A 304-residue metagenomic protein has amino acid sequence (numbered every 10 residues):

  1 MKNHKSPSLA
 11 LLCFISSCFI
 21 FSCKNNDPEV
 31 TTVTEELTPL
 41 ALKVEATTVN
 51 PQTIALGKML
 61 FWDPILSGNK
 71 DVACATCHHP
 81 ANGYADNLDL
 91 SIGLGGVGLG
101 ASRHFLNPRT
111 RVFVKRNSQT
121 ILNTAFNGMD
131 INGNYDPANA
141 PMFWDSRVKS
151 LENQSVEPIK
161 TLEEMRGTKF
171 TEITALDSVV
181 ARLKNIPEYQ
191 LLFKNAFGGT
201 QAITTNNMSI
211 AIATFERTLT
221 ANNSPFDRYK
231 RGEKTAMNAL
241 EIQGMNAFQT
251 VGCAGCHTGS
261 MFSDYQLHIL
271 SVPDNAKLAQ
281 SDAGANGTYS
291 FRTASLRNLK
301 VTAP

Functional and structural regions predicted by a protein language model:
M1-T31: Bacterial Sec-dependent N-terminal signal peptides
C23-P304: Periplasmic c-type cytochrome electron-transfer domains
